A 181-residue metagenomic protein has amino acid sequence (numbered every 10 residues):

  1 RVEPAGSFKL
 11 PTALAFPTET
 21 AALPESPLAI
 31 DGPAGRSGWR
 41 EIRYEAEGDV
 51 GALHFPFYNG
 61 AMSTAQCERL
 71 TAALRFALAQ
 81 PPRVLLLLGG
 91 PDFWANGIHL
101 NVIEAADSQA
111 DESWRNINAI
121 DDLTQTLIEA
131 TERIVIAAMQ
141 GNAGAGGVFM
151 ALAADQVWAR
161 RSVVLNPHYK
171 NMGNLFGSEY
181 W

Functional and structural regions predicted by a protein language model:
R1, Q125-M172: Glycine-rich beta-to-alpha active-site loop
A5-P17, E104-I117: Glycine/serine-rich phosphate-binding loop and adjoining beta1-alpha1 elements at the start of nucleotide-handling
K9-L88: Conserved CoA-thioester-binding segment of acyl-CoA-metabolizing enzymes
G48-L53, C67-D111, D122-I136, S162-V164: A structural preference for short, pocket-lining loop segments at secondary-structure junctions
N59, P91, G141-N142: Residue-level signal for short, function-critical loop segments
W114, D121, A145, S178: Glycine-rich phosphate-binding loop at the start of an alpha helix
M172-N174, S178-E179: Catalytic or ion-translocation cores adjacent to nucleophile or general acid/base/metal-coordination motifs in diverse
